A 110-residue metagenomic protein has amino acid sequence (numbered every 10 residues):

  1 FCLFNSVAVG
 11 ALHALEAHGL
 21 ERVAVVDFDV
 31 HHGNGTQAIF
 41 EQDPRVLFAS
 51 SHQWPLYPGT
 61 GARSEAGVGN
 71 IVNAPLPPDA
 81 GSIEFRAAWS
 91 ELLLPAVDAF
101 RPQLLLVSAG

Functional and structural regions predicted by a protein language model:
F1-A109: Conserved alpha-helical scaffold segments that buttress catalytic/binding sites
